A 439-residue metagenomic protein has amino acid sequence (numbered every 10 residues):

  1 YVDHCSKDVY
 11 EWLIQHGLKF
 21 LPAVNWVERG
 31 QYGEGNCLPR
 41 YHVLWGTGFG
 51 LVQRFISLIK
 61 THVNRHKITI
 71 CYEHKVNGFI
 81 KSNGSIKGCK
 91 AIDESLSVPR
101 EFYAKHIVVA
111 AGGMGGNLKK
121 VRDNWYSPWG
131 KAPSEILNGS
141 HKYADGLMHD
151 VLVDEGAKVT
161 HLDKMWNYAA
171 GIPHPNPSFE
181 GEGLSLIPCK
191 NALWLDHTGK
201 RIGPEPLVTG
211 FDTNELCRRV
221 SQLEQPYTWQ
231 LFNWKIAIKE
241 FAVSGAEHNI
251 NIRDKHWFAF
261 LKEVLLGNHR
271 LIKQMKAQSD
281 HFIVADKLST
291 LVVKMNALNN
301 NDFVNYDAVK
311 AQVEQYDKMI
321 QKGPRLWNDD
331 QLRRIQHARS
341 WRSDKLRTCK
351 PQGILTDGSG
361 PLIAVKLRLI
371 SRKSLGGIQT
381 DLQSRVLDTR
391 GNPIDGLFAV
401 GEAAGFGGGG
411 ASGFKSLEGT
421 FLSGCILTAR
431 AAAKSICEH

Functional and structural regions predicted by a protein language model:
D3-R100, N117-V121, I172-P173, V313-K350 (+1 more regions): Conserved redox-cofactor binding core of oxidoreductases
F20, I80, D93, L195 (+2 more regions): Hydrophobic alpha-helical segments, especially N-terminal targeting/anchoring helices
N77, E94-L96, V109, G113-G115 (+8 more regions): Short, glycine-/Ser/Thr-/acidic-enriched flexible segments
G78, V304-G407, A411: A glycine-rich dinucleotide-binding beta-alpha-beta segment and adjacent secondary-structure elements that constitute
I92, A104, A110-A111, H197 (+1 more regions): Short, well-ordered coil/turn residues at beta-beta hairpins and beta-strand->alpha-helix junctions within
S95-N176, S384, E418, L422-A431: Glycine-rich loop(s) and the adjacent beta-strand/alpha-helix scaffold that form part
H149-V151, E155-V304: An anion/pyrophosphate-binding glycine-rich loop and adjacent beta-alpha core in soluble alpha-beta enzymes
I187-C189, R372-S374, E418: Short, small/polar residue-rich loop motifs at catalytic or cofactor-binding pockets
